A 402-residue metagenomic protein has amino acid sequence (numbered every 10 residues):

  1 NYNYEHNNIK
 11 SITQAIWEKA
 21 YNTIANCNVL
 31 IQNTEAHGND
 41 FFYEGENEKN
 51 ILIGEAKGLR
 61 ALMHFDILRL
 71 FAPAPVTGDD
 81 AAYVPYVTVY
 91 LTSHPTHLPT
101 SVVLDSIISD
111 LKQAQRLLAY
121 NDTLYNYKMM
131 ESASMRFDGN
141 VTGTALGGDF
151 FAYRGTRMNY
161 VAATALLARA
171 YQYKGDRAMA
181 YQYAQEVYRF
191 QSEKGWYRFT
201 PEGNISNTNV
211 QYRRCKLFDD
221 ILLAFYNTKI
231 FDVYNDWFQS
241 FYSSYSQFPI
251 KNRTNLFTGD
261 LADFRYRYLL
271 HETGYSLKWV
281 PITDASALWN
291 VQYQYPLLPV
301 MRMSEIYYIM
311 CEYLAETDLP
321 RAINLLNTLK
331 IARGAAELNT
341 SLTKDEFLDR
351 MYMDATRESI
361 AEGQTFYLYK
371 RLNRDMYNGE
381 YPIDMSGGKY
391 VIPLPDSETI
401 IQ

Functional and structural regions predicted by a protein language model:
Y2-F71, S93-S101, L117-L118, N290-L298 (+2 more regions): Conserved, well-structured interaction surfaces
N26, V103, D110, L117 (+4 more regions): Alpha-helical solenoid repeat scaffolds, predominantly canonical TPR units
V29-H37, I67-L68, I107, A114 (+5 more regions): Alpha-helical solenoid scaffolds that mediate protein-protein interactions, centered on TPR/SEL1-like repeats but also
I53, R60, I67, Y160 (+3 more regions): Structural register within alpha-helical repeat arrays
L104, R177, L319-P320: TPR-repeat structural position
Y120, A133-G143, F151-Y160, Q172-D176 (+6 more regions): Hydrophobic-face positions in mid-chain alpha helices that act as interaction patches
L298, L342-Q402: Long, intrinsically disordered, low-complexity segments
